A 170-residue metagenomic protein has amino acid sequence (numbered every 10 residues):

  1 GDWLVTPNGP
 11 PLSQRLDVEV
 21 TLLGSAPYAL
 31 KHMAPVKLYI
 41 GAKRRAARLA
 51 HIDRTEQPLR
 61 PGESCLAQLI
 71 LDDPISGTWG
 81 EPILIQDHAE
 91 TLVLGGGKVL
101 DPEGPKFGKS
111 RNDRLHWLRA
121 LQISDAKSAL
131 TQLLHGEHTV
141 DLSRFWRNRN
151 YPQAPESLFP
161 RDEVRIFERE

Functional and structural regions predicted by a protein language model:
D2-E170: C-terminal effector modules of nucleic-acid-centric enzymes and ribosome-associated factors
